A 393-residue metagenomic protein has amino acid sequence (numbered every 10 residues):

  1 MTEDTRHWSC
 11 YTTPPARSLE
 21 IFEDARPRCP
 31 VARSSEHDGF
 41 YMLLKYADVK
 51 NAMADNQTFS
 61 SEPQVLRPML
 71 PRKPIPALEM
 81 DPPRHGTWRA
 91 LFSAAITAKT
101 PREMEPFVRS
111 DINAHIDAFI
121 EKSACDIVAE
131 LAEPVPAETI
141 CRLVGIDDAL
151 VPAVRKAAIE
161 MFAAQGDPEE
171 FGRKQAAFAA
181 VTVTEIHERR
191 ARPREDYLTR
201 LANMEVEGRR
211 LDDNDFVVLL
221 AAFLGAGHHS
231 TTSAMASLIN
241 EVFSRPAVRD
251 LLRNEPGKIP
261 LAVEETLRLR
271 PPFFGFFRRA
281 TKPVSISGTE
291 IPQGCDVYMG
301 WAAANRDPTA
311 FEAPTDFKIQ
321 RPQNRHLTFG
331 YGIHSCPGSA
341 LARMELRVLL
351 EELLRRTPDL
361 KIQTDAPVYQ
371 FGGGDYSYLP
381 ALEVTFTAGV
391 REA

Functional and structural regions predicted by a protein language model:
M1-A393: Cytochrome P450
